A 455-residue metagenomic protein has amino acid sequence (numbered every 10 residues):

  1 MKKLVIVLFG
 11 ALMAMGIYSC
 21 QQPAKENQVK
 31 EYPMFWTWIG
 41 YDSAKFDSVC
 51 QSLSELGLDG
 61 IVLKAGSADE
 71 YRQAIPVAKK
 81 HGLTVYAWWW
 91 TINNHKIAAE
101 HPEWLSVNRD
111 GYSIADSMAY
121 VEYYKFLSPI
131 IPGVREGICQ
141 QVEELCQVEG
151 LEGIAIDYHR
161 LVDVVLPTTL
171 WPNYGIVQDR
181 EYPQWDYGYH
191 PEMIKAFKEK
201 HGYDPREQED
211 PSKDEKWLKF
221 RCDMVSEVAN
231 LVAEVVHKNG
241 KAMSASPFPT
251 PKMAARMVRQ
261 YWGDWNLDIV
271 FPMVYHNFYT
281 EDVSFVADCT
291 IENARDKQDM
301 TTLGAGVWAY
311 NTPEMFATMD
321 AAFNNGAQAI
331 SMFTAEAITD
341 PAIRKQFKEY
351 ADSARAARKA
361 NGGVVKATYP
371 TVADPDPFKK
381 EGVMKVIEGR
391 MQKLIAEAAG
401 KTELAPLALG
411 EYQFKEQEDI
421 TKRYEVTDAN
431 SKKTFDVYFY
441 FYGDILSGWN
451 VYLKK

Functional and structural regions predicted by a protein language model:
A24-V49, A245-P249, W308: Boundary/entry segment of secreted carbohydrate-active catalytic domains
Y41-E70, V148-G153, W265-V270, N325-A329: Catalytic domains of carbohydrate-active enzymes, especially glycoside hydrolases
Y86-Q147: Active-site-adjacent "subsite" loops/lids of carbohydrate-active enzymes
N94-A119, H159-R206: Aromatic- and acidic-residue-enriched segments that line the glycan-binding/catalytic groove of carbohydrate-active
A155, H159, Y189, E199-H201 (+3 more regions): Aromatic-lined carbohydrate-recognition surfaces of secreted/lumenal glycan-active proteins
V164, A242-D282: Substrate-binding cleft/loops of secretory-pathway carbohydrate-active enzymes
L267, P272-F285, T290, K297-V365: Substrate-binding cleft of secreted/luminal carbohydrate-active enzymes
D374, G382-Y442: A cross-family detector of function-defining hotspots
